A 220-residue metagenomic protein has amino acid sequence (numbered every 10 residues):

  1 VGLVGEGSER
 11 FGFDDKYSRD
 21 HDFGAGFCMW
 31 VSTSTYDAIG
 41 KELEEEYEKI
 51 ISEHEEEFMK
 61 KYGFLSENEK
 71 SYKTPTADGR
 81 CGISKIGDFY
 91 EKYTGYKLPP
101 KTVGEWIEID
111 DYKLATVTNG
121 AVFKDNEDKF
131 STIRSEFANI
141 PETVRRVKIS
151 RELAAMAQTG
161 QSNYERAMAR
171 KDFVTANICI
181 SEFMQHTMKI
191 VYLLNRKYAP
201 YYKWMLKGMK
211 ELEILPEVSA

Functional and structural regions predicted by a protein language model:
V1-C28, S34: Active-site nucleotide-donor binding segment shared across nucleotidyl transfer reactions
Y36-I39, Y192-P200: Short, solvent-exposed secondary-structure capping/transition elements
D37-A169: Conserved NTP/Mg2+-binding pocket subregion across the NTase superfamily
R145-S150, S162-Y164, K189-I190, K210-V218: A compositional/structural signature marking long, glycine- and acidic/polar-rich segments with frequent tryptophans
Q161-R170, M188-R196: Acidic catalytic cores of enzymes that act on phosphate-bearing nucleotides/polynucleotides
D172-N177: Solenoid-repeat scaffolds in large eukaryotic assemblies
Y198, Y202-A220: Small-residue-rich helix-loop
